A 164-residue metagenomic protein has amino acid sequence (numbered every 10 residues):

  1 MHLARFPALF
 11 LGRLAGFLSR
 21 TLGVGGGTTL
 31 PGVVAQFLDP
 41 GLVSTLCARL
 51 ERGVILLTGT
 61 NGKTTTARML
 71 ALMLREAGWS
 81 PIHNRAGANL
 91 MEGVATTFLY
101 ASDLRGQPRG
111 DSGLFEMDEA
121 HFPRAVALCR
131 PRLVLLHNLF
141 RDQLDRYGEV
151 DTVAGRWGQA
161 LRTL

Functional and structural regions predicted by a protein language model:
L3-L164: Phosphate-binding loop of NTP-binding sites
